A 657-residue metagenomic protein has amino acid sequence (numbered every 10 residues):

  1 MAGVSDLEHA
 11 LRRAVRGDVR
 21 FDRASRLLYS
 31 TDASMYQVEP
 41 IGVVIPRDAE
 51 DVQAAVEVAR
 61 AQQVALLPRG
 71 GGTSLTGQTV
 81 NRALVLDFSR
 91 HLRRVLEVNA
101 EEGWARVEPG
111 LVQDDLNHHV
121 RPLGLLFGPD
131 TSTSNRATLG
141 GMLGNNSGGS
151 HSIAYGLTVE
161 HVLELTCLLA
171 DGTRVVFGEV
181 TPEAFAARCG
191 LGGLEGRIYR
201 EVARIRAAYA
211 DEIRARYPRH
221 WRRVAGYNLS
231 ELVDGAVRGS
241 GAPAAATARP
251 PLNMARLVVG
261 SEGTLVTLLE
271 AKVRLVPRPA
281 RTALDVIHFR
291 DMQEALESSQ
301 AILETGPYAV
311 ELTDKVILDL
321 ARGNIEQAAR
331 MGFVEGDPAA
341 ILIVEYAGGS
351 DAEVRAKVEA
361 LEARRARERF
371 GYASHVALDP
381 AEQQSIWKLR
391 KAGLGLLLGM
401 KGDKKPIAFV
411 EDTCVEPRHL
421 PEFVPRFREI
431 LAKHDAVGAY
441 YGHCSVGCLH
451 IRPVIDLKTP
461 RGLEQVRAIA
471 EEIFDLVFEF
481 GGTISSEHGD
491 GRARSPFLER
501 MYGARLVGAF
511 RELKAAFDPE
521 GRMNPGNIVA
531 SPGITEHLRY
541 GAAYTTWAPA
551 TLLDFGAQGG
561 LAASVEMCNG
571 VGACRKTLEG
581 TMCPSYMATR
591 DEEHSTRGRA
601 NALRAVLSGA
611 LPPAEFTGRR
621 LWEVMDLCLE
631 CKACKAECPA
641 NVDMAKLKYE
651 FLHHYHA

Functional and structural regions predicted by a protein language model:
M1-A61, G71-G103, S132, Y155 (+4 more regions): N-terminal flexible segment immediately upstream of the FAD-binding catalytic core in FAD-dependent oxidoreductases
L11, S34-L66, L84, F88-T133 (+6 more regions): N-terminal glycine-rich flavin-associated loop
D18-D22, R69, G128-T131, A207-G226 (+7 more regions): Flexible, glycine/charged-enriched surface loops at secondary-structure junctions
S25, S74-G77, T133-G140, W221-N228 (+10 more regions): A glycine-rich phosphate-binding loop feature that marks nucleotide/adenosyl-phosphate handling sites
L116, R121-L123, A137-R322, A328 (+4 more regions): Mobile "lid/hinge" segments at catalytic clefts and subdomain interfaces of large enzymes
E164-L165, T173, A186-A207, D211-A215 (+3 more regions): Polar, glycine-rich mid-to-C-terminal structural blocks that act as macromolecule-binding/assembly scaffolds
A271-V276, L296-S299, E304-K404, A408 (+6 more regions): Terminal amphipathic helices with adjacent charged low-complexity linkers/tails
T535-E536, Y540-V571, R575-A657: Ferredoxin-type iron-sulfur electron-transfer modules in oxidoreductases and energy-metabolism complexes
